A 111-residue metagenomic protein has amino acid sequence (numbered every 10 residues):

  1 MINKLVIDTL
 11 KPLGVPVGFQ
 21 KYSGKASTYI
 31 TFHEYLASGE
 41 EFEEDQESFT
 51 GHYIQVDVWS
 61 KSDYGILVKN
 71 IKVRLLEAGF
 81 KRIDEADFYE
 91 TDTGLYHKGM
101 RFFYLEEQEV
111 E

Functional and structural regions predicted by a protein language model:
M1-Y53, W59-E111: Long, contiguous binding/interaction regions
